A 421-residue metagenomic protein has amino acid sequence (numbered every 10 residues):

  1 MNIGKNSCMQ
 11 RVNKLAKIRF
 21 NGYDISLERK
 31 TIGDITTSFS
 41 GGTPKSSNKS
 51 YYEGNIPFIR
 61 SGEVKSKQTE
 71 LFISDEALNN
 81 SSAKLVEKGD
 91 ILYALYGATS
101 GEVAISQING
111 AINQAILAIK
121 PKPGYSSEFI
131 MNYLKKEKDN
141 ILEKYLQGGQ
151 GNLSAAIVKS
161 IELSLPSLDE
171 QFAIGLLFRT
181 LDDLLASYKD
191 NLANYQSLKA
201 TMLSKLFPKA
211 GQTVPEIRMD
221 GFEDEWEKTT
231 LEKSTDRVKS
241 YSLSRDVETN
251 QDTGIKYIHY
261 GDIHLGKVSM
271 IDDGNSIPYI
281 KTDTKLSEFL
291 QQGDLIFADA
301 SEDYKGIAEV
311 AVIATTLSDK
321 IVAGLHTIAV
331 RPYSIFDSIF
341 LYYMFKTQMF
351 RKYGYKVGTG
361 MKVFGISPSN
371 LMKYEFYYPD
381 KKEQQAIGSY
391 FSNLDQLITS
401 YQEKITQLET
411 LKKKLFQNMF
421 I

Functional and structural regions predicted by a protein language model:
M1-D24, D190-D224, E403-I421: Short amphipathic coiled-coil heptad-repeat segments
I3-C8, K17-G22, S47, G149-Q150 (+7 more regions): Short, recurring structural edge motifs at helix starts
V12, L95, G110-L117, Q147-E170 (+3 more regions): A short glycine-rich beta-alpha junction/loop motif
V12, R19-G42, K67, R218-Y241: Non-catalytic DNA-recognition/assembly elements of restriction-modification systems
G33-T36, S40, S46-A77, I105 (+3 more regions): DNA target-recognition patches
R60-G62, T69-K135, H259, G274-K346: A short beta-sheet element
A77-N80, A186, S244, D283-T284 (+1 more regions): Short, solvent-exposed loop/turn positions at domain surfaces that link secondary-structure elements or cap domain
E170-L184, N191, E227-T229, K233 (+2 more regions): Extracellular/lumenal glycan-associated surfaces
